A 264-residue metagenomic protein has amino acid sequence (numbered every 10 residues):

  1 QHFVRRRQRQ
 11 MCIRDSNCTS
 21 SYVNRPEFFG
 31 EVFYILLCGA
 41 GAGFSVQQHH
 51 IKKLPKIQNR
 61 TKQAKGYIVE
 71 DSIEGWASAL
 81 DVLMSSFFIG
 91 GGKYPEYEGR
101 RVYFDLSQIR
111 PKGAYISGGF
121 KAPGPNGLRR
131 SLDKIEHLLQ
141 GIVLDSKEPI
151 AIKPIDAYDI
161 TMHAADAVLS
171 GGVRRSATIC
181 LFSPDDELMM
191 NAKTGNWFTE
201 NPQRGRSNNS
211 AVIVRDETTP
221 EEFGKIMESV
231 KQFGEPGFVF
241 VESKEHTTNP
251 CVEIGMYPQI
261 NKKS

Functional and structural regions predicted by a protein language model:
Q1, N126, R130, H137-D145 (+2 more regions): Conserved, charged catalytic cores of large soluble enzymes
H2-R9, I13: Single conserved hydrophobic/aromatic residue that forms the stacking wall/gate of nucleotide- or nucleobase-binding
R14-G118, G124, L128, S229-S264: Function-dense linear segments that define catalytic or interfacial modules in macromolecule-processing proteins
G66-I68, E148-I152, V212-D216: Flexible, glycine/proline-enriched loop segments at strand-loop-helix junctions that form or flank small-ligand binding
G91, L138-I155: Inter-helical turn/loop segments and adjacent helix faces that build the functional surface of alpha-helical bundle
G119, D133-E136: Hydrophobic, well-structured mid-protein blocks that either form specific transmembrane helices
